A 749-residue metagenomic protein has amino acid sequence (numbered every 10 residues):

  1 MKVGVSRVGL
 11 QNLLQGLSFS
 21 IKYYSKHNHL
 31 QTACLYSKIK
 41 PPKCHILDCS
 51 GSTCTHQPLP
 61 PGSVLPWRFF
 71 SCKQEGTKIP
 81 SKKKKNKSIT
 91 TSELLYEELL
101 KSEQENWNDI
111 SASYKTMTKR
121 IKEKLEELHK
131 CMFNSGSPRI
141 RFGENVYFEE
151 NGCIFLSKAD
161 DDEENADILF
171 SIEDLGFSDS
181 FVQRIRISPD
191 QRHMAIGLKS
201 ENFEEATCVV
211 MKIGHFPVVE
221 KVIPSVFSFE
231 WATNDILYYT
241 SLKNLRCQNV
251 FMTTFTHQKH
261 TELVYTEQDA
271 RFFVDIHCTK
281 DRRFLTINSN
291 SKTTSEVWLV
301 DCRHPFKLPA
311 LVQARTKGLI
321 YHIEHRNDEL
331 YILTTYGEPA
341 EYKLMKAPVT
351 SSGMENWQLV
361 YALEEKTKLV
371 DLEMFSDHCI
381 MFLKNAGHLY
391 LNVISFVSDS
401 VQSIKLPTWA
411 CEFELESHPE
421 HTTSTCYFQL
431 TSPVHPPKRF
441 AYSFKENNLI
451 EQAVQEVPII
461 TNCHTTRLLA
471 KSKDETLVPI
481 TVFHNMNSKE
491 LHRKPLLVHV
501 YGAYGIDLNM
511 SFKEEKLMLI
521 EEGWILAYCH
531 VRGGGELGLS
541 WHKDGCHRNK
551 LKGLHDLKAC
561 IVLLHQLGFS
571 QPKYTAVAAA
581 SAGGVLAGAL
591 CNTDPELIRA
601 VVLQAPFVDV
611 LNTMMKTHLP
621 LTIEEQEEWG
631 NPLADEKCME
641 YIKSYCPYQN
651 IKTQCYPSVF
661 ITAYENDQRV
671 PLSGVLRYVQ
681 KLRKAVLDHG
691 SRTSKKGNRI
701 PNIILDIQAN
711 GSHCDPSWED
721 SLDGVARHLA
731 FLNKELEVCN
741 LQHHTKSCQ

Functional and structural regions predicted by a protein language model:
K2-Y23, C34, D48, H56-F396 (+4 more regions): Beta-propeller folds
S137-G152, L330-Y331, E341, T422-Q452 (+1 more regions): Structured, non-catalytic alpha/beta "coupling" segments that mediate domain-domain communication and provide generic
D174-S178, Q183, K445, A453-A576 (+4 more regions): Cap/lid segment of the alpha/beta-hydrolase catalytic domain
Y238, T286, W298-L299, Y331-I332 (+15 more regions): Structured core elements
R246-C247, R271, T293-S295, F306-K307 (+18 more regions): Flexible loop/turn segments at secondary-structure boundaries
T335, T431, H499-Y504, S581 (+1 more regions): Glycine-rich His-Gly loop
G337, M374-D377, M381-N385, A470-T476 (+5 more regions): C-terminal substrate/ligand-recognition segments
V531-Q749: Active-site-proximal cap/loop segments of hydrolase catalytic domains
